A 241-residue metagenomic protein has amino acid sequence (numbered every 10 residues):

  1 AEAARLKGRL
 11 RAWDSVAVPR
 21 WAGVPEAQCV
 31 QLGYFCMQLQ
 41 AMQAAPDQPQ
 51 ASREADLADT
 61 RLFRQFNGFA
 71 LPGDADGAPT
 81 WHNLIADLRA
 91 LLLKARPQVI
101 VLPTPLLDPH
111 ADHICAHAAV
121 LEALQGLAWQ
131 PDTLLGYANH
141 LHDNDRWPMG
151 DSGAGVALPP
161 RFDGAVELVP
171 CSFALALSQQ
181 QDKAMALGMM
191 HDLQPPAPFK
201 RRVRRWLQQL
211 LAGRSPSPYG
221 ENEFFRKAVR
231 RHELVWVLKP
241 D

Functional and structural regions predicted by a protein language model:
E2-D14, W21-V24, F35-D241: Metal-dependent de-N-acetylase/amidase catalytic core
